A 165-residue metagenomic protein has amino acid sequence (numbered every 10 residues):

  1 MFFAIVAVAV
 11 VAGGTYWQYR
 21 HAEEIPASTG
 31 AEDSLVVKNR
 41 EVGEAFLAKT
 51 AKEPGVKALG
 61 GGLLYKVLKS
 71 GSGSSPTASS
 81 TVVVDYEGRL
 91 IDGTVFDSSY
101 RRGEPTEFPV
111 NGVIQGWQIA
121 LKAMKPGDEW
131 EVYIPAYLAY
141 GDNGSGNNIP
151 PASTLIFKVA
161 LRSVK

Functional and structural regions predicted by a protein language model:
M1-K165: Cross-family detector of peptidyl-prolyl cis-trans isomerase
